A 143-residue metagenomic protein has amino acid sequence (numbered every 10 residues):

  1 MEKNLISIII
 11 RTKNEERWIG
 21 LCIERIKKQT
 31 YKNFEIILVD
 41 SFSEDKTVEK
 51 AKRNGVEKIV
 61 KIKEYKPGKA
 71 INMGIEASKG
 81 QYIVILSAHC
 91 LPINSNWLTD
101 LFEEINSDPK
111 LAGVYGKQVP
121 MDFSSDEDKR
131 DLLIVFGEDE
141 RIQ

Functional and structural regions predicted by a protein language model:
M1-R25: N-proximal low-complexity "stem/linker" segments adjacent to membrane-targeting elements
R17-G20, D45-K52: Acidic helix N-cap motif at the loop->helix transition within catalytic regions of sugar-transfer enzymes
E24-N33: Short, acidic, metal-binding catalytic loop of nucleotide-sugar glycosyltransferases
D40-V48, L91: A conserved acidic beta->alpha catalytic loop
I62-S78, D100: Glycine-rich, basic loop-to-helix element that forms the pyrophosphate-binding segment of sugar-nucleotide handling
I83: Short aromatic/hydrophobic "clamp" motif used to bind/position activated sugar donors
L91-K129: Conserved donor NDP-sugar-binding/catalytic core segment of glycosyltransferases
G116, L132-Q143: Short, flexible, basic/aromatic active-site loop/helix in glycosyltransferases
